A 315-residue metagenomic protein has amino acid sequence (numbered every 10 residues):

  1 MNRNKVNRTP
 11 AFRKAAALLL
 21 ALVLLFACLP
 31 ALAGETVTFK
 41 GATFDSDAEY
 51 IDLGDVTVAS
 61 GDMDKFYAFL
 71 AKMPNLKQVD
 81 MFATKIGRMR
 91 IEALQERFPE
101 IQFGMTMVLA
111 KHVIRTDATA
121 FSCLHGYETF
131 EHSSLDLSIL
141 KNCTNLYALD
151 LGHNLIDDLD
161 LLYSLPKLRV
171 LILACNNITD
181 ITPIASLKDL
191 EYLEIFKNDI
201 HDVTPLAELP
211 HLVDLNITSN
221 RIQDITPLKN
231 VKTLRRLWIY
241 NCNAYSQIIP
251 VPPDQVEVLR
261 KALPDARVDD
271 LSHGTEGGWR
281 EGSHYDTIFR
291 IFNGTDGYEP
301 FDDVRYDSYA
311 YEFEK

Functional and structural regions predicted by a protein language model:
N4-L19: Bacterial N-terminal signal peptides that target proteins for export
L18-A27: Bacterial N-terminal signal peptides
F26-T36: Sec-dependent signal peptide cleavage junction
G34-F39, S46-A71, N75-M89, E96-I139 (+10 more regions): Concave beta-strand-loop units of leucine-rich repeat
